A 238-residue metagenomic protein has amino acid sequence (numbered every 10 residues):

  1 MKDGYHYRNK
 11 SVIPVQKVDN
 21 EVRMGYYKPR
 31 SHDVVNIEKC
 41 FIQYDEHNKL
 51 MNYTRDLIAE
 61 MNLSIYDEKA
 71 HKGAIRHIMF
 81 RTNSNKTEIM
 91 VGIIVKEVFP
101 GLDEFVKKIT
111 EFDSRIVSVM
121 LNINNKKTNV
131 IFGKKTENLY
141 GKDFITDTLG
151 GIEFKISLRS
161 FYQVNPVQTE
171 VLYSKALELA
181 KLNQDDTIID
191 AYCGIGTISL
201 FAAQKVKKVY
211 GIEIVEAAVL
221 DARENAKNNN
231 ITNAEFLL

Functional and structural regions predicted by a protein language model:
M1-E137, L149, E178-D185: SAM-dependent transferase fold signal centered on methyltransferase-like domains, encompassing both Class I
D103-L238: Rossmann-like S-adenosyl-L-methionine
